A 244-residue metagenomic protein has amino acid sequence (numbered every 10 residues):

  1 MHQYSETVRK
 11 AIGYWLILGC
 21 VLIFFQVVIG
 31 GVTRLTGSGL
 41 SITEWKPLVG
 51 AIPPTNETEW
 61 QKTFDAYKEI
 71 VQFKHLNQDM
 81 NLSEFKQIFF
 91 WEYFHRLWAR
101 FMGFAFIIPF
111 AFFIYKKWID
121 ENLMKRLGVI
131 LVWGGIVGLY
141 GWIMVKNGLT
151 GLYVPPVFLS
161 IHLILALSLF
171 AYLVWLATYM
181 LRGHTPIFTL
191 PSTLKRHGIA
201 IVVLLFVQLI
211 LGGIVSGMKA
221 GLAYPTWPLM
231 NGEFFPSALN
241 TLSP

Functional and structural regions predicted by a protein language model:
A11-L22, N122-L131, I187-I210: Interfacial segments of alpha-helical transmembrane regions
Y14-A51, V203-S216: N-terminal signal-anchor transmembrane alpha helix
V32-E44, L139-L159, L163, V215-L229: Interfacial helix-loop-helix junctions of multi-pass membrane proteins
T58, M102-I108, I164-M180: Hydrophobic cores of alpha-helical transmembrane segments in multi-pass inner/ER membrane proteins, independent
A66-F104: Individual transmembrane alpha-helix segments
F110-W118, W175-T185: Structural signal for the C-terminal ends of transmembrane alpha-helices and the immediately following loop
I119-W133, M144-I164, T185, T189 (+1 more regions): Membrane-interface helix-loop-helix junctions at boundaries between adjacent transmembrane segments
I210-P244: Membrane-interfacial catalytic/cofactor-binding modules of polytopic membrane enzymes
